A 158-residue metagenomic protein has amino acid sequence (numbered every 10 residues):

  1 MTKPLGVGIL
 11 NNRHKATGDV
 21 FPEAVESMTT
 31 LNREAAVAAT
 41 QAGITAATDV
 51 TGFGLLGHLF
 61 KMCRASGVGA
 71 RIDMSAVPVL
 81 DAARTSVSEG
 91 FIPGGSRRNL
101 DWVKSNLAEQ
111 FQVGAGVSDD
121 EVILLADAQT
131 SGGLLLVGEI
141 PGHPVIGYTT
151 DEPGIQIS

Functional and structural regions predicted by a protein language model:
M1-S158: Helix-biased detector of long, well-ordered alpha-helical tracts
